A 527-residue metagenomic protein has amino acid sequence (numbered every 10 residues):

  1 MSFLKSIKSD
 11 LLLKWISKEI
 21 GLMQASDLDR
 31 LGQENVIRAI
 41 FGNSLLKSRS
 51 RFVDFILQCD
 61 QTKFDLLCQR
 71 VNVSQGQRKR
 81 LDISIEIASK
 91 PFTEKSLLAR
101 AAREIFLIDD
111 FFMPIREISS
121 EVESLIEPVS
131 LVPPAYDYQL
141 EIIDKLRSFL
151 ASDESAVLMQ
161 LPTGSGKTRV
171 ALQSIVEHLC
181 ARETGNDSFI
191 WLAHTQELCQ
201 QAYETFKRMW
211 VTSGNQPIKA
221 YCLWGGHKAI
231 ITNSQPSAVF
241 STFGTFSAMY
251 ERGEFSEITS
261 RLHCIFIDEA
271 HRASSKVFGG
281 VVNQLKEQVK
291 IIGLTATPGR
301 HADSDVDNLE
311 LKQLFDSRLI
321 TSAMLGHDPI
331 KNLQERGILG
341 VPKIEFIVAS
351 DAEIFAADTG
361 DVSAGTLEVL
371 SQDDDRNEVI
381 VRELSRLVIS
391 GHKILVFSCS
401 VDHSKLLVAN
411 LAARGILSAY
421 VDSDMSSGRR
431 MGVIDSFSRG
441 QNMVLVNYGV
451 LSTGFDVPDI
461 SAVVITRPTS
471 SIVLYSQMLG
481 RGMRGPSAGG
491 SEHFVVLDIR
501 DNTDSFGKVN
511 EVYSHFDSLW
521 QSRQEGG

Functional and structural regions predicted by a protein language model:
M1-E123: N-terminal accessory nucleic-acid engagement/regulatory domains that precede and modulate ATP-driven motor cores
S152-V176, F397: Walker A/P-loop
S165-V170, G185-R208, C399-D402: Conserved Walker A/P-loop ATP-binding site and its immediately adjacent core in helicase/helicase-like ATPase domains
K228-T232, L395, S404-A412, I416-G449: Conserved helicase ATPase core of P-loop NTP-dependent helicases/translocases
L262, V444-N447, L451-T469, L474-R481 (+1 more regions): A short beta-strand element within the Helicase C-terminal
H271-P342: Post-DEXD/H (motif II) to motif III coupling segment of the RecA-like Helicase ATP-binding lobe
T321-I394: Conserved interdomain linker/interface between the two RecA-like ATPase lobes of SF2 helicase motors
L325-G340, S476, R484-G527: A conserved SF2-helicase RecA2
